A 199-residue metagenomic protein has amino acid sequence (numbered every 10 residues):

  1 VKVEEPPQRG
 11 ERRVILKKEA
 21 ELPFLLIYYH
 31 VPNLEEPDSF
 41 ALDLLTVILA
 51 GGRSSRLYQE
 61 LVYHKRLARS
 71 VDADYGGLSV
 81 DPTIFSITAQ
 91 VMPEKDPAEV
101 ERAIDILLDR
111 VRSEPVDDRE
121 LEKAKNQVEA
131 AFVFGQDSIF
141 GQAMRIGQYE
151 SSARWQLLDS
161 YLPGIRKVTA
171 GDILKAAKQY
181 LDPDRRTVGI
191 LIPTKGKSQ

Functional and structural regions predicted by a protein language model:
V1-L16, S160-Q199: Proteolytic maturation boundary segments
V1-S54: His/Glu-based metal-binding/catalytic segments typifying zinc-dependent metallopeptidases
P23-N33, Q59-K167, R185-P193: M16 family metallopeptidases and their MPP-like homologs
E36-F40, A98-E99, F140, K178 (+1 more regions): Short conserved micro-motifs at the rims of enzyme active sites and ligand-binding pockets
T46-A50, Q59, Q148, K178: Generic alpha-helical structural context detector
V47, I106-R110, K175, Q179: A generic structural signal for well-ordered alpha-helical segments enriched in polar/charged residues
R53-S54, D117, A170-I173: Amphipathic alpha-helical protein-protein interaction surfaces
